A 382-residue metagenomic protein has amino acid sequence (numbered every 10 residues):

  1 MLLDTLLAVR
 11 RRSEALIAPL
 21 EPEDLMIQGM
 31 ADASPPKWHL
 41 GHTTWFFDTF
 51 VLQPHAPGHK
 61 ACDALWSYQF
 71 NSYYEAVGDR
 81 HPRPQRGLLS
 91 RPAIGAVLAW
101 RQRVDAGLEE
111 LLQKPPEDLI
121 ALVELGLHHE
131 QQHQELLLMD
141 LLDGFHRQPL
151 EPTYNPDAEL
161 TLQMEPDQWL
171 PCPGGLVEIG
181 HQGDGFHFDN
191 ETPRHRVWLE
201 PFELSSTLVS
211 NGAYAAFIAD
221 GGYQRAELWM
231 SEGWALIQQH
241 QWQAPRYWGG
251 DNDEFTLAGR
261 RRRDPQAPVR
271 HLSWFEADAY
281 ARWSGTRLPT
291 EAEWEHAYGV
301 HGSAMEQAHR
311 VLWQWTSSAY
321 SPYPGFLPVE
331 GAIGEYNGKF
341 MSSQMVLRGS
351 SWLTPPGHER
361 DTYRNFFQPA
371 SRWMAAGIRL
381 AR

Functional and structural regions predicted by a protein language model:
M1-D4, E14-L20, D24-I27, D32-W38 (+3 more regions): Extended beta-strand/loop cores of jelly-roll/beta-sandwich
V177, T286, A304-M305, V311-Q314: Conserved active-site beta-strand-loop modules that form the wall/rim of enzyme catalytic pockets and either contain
I179, F186, H296, S321-P324 (+1 more regions): Flexible loop/turn segments at secondary-structure boundaries
T192-H195, A219-Q241, A308-R382: Surface-exposed recognition segments
Q266, R270, A292-H309, S318 (+2 more regions): Short, well-ordered junction/capping motifs at the entry into regular secondary structure
